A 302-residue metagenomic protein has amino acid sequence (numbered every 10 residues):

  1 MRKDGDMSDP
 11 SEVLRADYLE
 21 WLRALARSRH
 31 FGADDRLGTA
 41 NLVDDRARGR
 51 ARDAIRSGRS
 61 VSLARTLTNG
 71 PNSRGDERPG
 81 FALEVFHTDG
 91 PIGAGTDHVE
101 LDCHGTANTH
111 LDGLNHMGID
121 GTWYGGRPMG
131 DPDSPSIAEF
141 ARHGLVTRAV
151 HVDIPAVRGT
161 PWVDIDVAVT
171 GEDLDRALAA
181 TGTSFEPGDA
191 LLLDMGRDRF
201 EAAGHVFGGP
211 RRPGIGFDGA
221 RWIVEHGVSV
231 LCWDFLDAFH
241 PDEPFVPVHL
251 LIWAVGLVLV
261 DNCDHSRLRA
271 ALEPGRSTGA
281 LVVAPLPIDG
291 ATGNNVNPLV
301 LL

Functional and structural regions predicted by a protein language model:
R2-L302: Active-/binding-site microenvironments in catalytic and ligand-binding cores
